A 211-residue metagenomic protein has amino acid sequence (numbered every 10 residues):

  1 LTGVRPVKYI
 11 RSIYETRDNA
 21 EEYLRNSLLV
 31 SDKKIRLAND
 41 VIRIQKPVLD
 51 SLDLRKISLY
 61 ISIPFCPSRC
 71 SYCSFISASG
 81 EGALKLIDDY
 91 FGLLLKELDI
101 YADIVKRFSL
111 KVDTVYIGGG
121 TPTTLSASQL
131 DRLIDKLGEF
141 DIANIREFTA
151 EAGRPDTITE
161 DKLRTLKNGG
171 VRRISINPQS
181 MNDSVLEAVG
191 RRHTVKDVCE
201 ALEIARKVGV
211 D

Functional and structural regions predicted by a protein language model:
T2, E15-L59, F108-S109: N-terminal [4Fe-4S]-dependent radical SAM core
I13-Y23, L137-N144: Generic structural signal for short, solvent-exposed loop/turn connectors between secondary structure elements
Y60-S62, G118-G119: Residues at the beta-strand->loop junction immediately N-terminal to the Walker
S62-S77: Local cysteine-cluster metal-coordination motifs and their immediate loop/turn environment, predominantly Fe-S cluster
S77-D211: Conserved non-cysteine loop/helix-boundary elements of the Radical SAM core domain that shape
